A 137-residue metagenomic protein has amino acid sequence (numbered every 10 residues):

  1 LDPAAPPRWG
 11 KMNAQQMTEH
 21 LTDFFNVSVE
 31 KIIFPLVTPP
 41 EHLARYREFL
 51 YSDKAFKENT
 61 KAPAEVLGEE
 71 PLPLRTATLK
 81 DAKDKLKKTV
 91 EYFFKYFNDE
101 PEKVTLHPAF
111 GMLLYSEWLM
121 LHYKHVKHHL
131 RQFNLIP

Functional and structural regions predicted by a protein language model:
L1, T89, F93-Y96, Q132 (+1 more regions): Hydrophobic alpha-helical segments
A4-P7, L72-L79, Y115: Active-site rim elements
A5-F56, P101-P137: Short, contiguous alpha-helical
Y51-P101: Acidic/histidine-rich alpha-helical segments that form the ligand environment of transition-metal centers
